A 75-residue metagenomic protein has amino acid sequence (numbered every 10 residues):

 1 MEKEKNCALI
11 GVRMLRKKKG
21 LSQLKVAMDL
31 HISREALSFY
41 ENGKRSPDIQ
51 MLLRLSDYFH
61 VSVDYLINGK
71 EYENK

Functional and structural regions predicted by a protein language model:
M1-K18: A short, Lys/Arg-rich alpha-helix, primarily the initiator
M1-K3, I67-K75: Short, charged recognition helix plus adjacent turn of helix-turn-helix-like nucleic-acid-binding domains
K17, M28, D57: Alpha-helical residues within the helix-turn-helix
G20-F39: Short alpha-helical DNA-recognition segment
K44-R54, E73: Short, basic-rich loop-to-helix N-cap that marks the start of a DNA-contacting helix
Q50-Y65: DNA major-groove recognition helix of helix-turn-helix/homeodomain DNA-binding modules
